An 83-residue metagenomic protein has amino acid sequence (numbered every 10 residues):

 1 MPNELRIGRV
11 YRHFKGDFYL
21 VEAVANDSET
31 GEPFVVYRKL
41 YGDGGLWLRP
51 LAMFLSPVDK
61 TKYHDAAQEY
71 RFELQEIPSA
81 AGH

Functional and structural regions predicted by a protein language model:
M1-H83: Mixed-charge, low-complexity intrinsically disordered regions
